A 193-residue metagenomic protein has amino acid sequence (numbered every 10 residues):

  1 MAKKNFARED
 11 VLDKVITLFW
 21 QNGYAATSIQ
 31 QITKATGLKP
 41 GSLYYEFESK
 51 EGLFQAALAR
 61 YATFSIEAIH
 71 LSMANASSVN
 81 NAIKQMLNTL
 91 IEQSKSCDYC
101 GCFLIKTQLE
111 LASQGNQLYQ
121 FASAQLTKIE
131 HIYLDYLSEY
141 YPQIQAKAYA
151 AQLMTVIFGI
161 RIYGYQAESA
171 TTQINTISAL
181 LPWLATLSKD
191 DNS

Functional and structural regions predicted by a protein language model:
K4, D10, L18-G52, A56: Helix-turn-helix
V11-F19, L90, I157: Short hydrophobic clusters on alpha-helical segments that form packing/core surfaces in small helical domains
A56, H70-S96, Y149-L153: Hydrophobic alpha-helical connector segments
A59-S65: Short, basic, alpha-helical segments at the C-terminal edge of helix-turn-helix-like DNA-binding modules
Q93, S113, M154-T172, W183-D191: Amphipathic C-terminal alpha-helical segment
S96-Q117: Amphipathic alpha-helical segments used for helix-helix packing
K106-L109, I144-Y163, T176-W183: Hydrophobic alpha-helical segments that form the core of small-molecule binding pockets and/or dimer interfaces
Q114-Y141, A151, S178-P182: Amphipathic alpha-helical packing segments from all-alpha helical-bundle domains
